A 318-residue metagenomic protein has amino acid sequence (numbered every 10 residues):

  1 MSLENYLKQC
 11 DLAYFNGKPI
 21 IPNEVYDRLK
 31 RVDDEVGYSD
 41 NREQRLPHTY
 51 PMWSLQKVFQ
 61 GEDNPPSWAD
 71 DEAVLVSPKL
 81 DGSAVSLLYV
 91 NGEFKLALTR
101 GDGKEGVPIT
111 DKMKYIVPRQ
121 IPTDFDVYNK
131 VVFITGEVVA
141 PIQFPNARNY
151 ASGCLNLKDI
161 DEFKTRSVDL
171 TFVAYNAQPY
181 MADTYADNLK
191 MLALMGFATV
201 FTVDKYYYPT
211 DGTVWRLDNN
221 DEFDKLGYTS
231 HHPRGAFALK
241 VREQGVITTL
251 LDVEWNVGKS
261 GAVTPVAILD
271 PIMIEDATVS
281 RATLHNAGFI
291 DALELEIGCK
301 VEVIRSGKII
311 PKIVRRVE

Functional and structural regions predicted by a protein language model:
M1-T123, N149-S152, D221-A236: Phosphate/adenylate-binding "loop-and-lid" substructures adjacent to NTP/NAD/dNTP-binding pockets in NTP-dependent
N16-G17, W255-N256, S280-E318: C-terminal interaction appendages of subunits in large macromolecular complexes
D27-Q44, Y206-G227, C299-E318: Structured, non-catalytic alpha/beta "coupling" segments that mediate domain-domain communication and provide generic
E62, M113, G136-V138, I142-A287: Long, charge-dense accessory insertions within large macromolecular proteins
L75, L88, T249-D252, I268 (+2 more regions): Residues located in well-ordered beta-strands
P78, Y206-Y207, L293: Residue "hotspots" at secondary-structure boundaries inside conserved domains
Y89, T99, G136-V138, N219 (+1 more regions): Flexible glycine-/small-residue-rich
R119-Q143, E296-K312: Flexible glycine-rich surface loops and low-complexity tracts that mediate binding to linear polymers
